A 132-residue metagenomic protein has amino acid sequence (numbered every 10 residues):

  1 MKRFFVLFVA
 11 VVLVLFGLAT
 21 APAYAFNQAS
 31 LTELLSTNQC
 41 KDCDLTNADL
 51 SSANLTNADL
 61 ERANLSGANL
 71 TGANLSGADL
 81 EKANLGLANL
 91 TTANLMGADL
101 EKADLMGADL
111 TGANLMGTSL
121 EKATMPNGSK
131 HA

Functional and structural regions predicted by a protein language model:
M1-F8: Positively charged n-region of N-terminal signal peptides that target proteins for export
V11-L13, A23: Cleavable N-terminal signal peptides
A21-A132: Tandem repeat scaffolds
